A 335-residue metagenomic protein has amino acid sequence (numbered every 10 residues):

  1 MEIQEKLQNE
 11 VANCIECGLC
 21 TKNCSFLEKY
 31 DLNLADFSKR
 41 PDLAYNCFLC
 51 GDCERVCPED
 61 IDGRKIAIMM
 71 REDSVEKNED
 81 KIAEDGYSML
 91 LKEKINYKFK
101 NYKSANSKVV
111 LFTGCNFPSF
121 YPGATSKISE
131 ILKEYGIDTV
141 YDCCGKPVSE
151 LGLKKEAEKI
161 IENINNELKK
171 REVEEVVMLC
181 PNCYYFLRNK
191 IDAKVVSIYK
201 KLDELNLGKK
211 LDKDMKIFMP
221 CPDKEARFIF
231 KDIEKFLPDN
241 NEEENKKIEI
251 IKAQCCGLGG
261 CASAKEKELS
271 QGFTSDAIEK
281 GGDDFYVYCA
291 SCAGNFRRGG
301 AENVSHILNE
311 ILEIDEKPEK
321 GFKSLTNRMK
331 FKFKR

Functional and structural regions predicted by a protein language model:
M1-K6, L19-K39, E156-E158, I229-P238 (+1 more regions): Short, charged low-complexity linear segments at domain edges
Q4, Q8-V11, L27-K190, S324-R335: Iron-sulfur-cluster electron-transfer modules
C14-C20, C47-C53, G257-K265: Cysteine-cluster motifs in flexible loop/terminal segments that predominantly coordinate metals
V110-L111, K216, Y286: Conserved beta-strand elements of the Class I
T113, I217-D223, Q254: Conserved strand-turn element in the central/C-terminal portion of the radical SAM core barrel that lines
S119-S197, K224-K235, E242, K247-R335: Cofactor-cradling patches in redox/metallo enzymes
V195-L207: Conserved beta-alpha
N206-D214: Acyltransferase donor/substrate-recognition loop-hinge adjacent to the catalytic core
